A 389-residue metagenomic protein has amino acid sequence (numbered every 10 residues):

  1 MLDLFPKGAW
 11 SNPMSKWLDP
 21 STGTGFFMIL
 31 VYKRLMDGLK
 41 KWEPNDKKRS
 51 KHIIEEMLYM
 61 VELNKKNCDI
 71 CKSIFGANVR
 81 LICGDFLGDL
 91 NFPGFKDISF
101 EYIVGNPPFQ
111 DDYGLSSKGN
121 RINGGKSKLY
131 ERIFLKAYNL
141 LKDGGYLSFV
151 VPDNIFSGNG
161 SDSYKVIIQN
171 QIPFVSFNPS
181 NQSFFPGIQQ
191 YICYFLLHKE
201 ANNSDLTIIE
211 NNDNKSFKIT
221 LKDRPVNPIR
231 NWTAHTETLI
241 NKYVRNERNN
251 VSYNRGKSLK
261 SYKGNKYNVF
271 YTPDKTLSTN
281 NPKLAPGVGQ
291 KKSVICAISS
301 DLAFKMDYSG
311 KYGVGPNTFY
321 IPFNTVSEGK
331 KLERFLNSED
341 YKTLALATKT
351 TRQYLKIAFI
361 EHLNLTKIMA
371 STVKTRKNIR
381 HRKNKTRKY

Functional and structural regions predicted by a protein language model:
M1-L2, C71, L332, L344: A structural signal for short hydrophobic/aromatic patches embedded in well-ordered alpha helices
L2-S176, L196-T207, T386: SAM-dependent methyltransferase catalytic region
N181-K377, K385: C-terminal substrate-recognition regions of SAM-dependent nucleic acid methyltransferases
